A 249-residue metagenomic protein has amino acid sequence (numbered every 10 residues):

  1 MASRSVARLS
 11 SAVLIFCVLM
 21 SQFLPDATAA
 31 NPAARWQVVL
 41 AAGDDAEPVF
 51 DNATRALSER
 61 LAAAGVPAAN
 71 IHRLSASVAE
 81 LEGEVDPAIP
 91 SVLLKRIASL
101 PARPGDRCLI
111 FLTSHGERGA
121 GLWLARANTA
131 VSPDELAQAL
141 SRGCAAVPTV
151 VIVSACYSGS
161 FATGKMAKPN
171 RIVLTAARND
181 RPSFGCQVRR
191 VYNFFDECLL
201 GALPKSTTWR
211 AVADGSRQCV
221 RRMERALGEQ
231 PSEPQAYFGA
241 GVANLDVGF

Functional and structural regions predicted by a protein language model:
A2-R8, M20-D106, G185-N193, N244-F249: Boundary/activation segment at the start of structured domains
R8-F16: Sec-dependent N-terminal signal peptides
W36-D45, S114, A177, C198-P204: Cell-envelope and extracellular/periplasmic
Q37-A41, N70-S75, C108-L112, T149-S154 (+1 more regions): Structural recognition of the beta-strand scaffold that forms the well-ordered cores of secreted hydrolase catalytic
D44-P48, A76-L81, S114-G119, N128-T129 (+3 more regions): Solvent-exposed loop/turn segments at secondary-structure junctions within structured extracellular/periplasmic domains
T54, V150-E233: Active-site-proximal C-terminal subdomain of hydrolase catalytic domains
R60-P67, R96-R103, A139-G143, G164 (+2 more regions): Structured segments of extracytoplasmic/periplasmic soluble domains in secreted or envelope-associated proteins
R103-G105, S114-C144: A short, glycine/acidic-enriched catalytic loop
